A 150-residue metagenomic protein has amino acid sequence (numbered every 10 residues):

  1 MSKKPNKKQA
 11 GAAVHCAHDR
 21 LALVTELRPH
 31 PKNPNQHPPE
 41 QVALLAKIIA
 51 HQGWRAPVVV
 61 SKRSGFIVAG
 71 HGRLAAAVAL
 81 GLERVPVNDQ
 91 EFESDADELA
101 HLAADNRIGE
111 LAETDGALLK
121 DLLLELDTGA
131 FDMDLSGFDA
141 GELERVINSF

Functional and structural regions predicted by a protein language model:
M1-F150: Short, charged/polar connector segments at secondary-structure boundaries
